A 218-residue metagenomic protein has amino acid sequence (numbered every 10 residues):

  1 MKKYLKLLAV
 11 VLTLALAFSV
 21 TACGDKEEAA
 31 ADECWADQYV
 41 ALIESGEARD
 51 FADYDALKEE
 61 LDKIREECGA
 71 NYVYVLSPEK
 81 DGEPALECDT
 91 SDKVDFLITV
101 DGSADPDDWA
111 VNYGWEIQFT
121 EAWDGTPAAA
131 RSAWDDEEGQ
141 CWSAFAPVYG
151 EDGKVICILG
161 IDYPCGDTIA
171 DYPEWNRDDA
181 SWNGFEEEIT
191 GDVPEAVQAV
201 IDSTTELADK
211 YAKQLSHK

Functional and structural regions predicted by a protein language model:
M1-L8: Bacterial N-terminal signal peptides that target proteins for export
S19-A22: C-terminal motif of bacterial Sec signal peptides marking the signal peptidase cleavage site
E27-A56, W182-F185, I189-V197, L207-Y211: Extracellular/periplasmic ligand-binding regions of membrane signal-transduction receptors
D62-P84, D178-V200, Q214: Short N-terminal helix-loop-first-beta-strand/juxtamembrane motif that initiates sensory/input modules
S91-W134: Extracytoplasmic/periplasmic sensor domains and loops in membrane signaling proteins
E138-P147: A short beta-strand signature within small-molecule sensing/ligand-binding domains used in signal transduction
Y149-L159: Short hydrophobic/glycine-rich mini-motifs in sensory/regulatory modules that couple input to downstream signaling
I161-D178: Helix-start (N-cap) segments at beta->loop->alpha junctions that couple sensory/regulatory domains to adjoining helices
